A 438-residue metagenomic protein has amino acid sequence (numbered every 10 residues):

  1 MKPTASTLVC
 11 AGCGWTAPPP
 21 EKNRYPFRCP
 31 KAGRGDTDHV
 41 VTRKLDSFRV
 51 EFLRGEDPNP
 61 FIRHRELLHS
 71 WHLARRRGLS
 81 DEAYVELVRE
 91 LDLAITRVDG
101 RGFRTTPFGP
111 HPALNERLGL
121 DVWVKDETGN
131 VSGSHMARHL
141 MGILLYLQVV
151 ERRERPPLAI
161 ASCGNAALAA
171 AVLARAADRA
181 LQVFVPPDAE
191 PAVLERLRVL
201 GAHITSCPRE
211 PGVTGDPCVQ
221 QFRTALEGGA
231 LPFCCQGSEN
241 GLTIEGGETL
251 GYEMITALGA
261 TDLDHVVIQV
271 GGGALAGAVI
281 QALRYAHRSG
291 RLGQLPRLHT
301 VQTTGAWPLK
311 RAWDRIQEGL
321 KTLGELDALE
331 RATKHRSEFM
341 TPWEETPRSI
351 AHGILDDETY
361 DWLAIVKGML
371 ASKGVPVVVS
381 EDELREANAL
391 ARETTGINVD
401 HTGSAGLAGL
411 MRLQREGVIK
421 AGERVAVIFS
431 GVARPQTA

Functional and structural regions predicted by a protein language model:
M1-A438: PLP-dependent amino-acid enzyme catalytic core
